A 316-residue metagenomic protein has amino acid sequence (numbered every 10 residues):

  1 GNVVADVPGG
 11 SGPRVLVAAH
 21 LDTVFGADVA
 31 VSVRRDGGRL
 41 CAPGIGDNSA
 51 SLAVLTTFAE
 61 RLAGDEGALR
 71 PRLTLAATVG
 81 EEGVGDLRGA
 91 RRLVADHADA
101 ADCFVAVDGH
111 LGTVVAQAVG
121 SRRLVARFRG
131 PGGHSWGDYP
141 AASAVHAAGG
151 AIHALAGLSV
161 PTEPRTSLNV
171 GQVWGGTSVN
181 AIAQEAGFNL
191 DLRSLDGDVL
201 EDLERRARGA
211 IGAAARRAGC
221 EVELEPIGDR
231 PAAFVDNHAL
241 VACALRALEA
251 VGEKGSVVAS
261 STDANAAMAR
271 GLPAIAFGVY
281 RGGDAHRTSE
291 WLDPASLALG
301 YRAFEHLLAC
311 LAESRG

Functional and structural regions predicted by a protein language model:
G1-C41: Acidic/His- and Gly-rich active-site-bordering loop/insert found across diverse amide/peptide-bond hydrolases
N2, A68, R72, R123 (+1 more regions): Intrinsic-disorder/low-complexity, polar/charged segments enriched in Ser/Thr/Lys/Arg/Asp/Glu/Gln
N2-D6, F104, V125: Conserved hydrophobic/aromatic beta-strand scaffold that supports enzyme active sites
L16, T74-A76, E223: A structural signal for isolated positions on well-ordered beta-strands in alpha/beta enzyme cores
A18, A106, E185: Structural signature of FAD isoalloxazine-binding scaffolds in flavoprotein oxidoreductases
L21-R35, A101, A116-R127, I275: Acidic-glycine-rich active-site phosphate/pyrophosphate-binding loop
R39-V119, P161, D191, A312 (+1 more regions): Acidic/histidine-rich catalytic neighborhood of metal-dependent amide-processing enzymes
G109-G112, A116, R123-G316: Metal-dependent amide/peptide-bond hydrolase catalytic core, centered on the "pita-bread" metallohydrolase fold
